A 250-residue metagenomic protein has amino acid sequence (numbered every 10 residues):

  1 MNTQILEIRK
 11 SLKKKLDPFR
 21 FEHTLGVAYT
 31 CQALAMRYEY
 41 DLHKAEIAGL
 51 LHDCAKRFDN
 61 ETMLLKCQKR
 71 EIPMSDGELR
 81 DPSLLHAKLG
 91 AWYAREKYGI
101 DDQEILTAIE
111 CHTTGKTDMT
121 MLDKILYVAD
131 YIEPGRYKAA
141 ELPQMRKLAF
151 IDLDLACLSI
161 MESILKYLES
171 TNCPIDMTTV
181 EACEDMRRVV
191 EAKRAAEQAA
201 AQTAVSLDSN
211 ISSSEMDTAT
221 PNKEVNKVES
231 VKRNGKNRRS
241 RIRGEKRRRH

Functional and structural regions predicted by a protein language model:
E7-K14, R37-S159: Divalent metal-dependent catalytic cores for phosphoryl transfer on phosphate-bearing substrates
P18-R20: A short, charge-rich alpha-helical start-of-domain segment used by transcription regulators
Y167-I211, E215, E224, V228: Charged phosphate-binding loop/patch that engages nucleotide di/tri-phosphates or the phosphate backbone of nucleic
S214, A219-H250: Long, low-complexity, intrinsically disordered segments
